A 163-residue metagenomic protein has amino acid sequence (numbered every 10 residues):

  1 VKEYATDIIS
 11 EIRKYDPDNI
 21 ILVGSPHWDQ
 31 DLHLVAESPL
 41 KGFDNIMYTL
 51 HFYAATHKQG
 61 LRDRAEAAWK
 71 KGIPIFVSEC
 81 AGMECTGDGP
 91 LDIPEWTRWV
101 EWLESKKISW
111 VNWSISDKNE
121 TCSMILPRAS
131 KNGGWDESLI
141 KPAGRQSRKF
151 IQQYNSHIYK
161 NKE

Functional and structural regions predicted by a protein language model:
V1-S109, W113, C122-F150, N155: Extracellular glycoside hydrolase catalytic/binding regions
S116: Residues in the short beta-alpha loop(s) of Rossmann-like NAD(P)-binding domains
I158-E163: Low-complexity, Pro/Thr/Ser/Gly/Ala-rich linker/spacer regions in secreted, extracellular modular proteins
